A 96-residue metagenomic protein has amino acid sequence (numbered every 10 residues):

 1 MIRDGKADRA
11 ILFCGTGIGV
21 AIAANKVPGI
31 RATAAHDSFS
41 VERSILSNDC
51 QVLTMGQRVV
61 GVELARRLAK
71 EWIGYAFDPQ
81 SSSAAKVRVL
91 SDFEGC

Functional and structural regions predicted by a protein language model:
M1-A35: Helix-adjacent hinge/juxtasegments
S38-C96: C-terminal binding/interaction regions
